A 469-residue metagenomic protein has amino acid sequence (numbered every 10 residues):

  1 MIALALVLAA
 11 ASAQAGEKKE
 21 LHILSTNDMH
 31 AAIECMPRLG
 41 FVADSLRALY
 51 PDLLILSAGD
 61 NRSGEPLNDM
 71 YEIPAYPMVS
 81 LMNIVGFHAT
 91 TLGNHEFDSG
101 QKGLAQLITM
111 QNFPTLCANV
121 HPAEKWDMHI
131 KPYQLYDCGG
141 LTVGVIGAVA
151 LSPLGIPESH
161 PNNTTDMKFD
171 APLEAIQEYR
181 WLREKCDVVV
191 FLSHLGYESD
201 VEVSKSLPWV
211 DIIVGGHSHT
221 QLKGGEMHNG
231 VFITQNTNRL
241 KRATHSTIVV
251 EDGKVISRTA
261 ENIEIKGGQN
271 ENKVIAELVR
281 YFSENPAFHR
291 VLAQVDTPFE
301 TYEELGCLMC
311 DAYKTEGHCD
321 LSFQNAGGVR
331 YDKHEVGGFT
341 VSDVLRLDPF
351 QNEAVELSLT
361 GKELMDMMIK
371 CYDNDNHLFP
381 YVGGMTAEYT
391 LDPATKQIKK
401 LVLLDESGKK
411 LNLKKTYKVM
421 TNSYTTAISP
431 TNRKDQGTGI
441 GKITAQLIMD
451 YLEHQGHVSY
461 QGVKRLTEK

Functional and structural regions predicted by a protein language model:
M1-K18: Bacterial Sec-dependent N-terminal signal peptides
A5-A9, T142, E174, P208 (+3 more regions): Compositionally biased amphipathic helical and low-complexity segments enriched in hydrophobic
L6-A10, I23, L413: Generic detector of low-complexity/intrinsically disordered segments and short hydrophobic N-terminal stretches
A15-N270, E304-A312, S322, E356 (+3 more regions): Acidic, metal/ion-coordinating pockets
K19-E20, T26, S45-A48, N162 (+3 more regions): Catalytic centers of hydrolytic enzymes
